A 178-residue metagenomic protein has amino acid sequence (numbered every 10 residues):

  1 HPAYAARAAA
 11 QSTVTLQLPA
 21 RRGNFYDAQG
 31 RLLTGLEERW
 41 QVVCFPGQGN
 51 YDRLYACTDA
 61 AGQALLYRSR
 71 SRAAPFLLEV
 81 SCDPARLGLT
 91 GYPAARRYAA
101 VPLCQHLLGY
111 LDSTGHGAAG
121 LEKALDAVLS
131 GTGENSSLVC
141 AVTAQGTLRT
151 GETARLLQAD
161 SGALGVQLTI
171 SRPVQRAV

Functional and structural regions predicted by a protein language model:
H1-T15: Aromatic-capped interface at the extracytoplasmic side of an N-terminal signal-anchor transmembrane helix
Q11-L16, F45, D112, S161-T169: Second-shell loop/turn segments in exported
Q17-R21: Short, small/polar residue-rich loop motifs at catalytic or cofactor-binding pockets
T34-R39, A56, A61-A163: Small/polar-residue-rich segments within soluble enzyme cores
Q41-Y51: A short, polar/charged loop-to-alpha-helix boundary motif
R155-A177: A conserved hydrophobic secondary-structure block that centers on an alpha-helix together with its immediately flanking
